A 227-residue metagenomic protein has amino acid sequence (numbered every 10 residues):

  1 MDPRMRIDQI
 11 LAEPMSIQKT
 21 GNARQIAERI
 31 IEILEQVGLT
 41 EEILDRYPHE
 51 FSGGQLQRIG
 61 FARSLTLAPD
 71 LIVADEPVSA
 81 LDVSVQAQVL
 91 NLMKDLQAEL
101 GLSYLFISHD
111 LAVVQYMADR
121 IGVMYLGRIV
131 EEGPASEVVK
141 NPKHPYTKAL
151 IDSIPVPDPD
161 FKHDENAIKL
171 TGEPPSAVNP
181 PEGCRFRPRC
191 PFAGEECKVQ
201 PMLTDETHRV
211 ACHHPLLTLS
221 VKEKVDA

Functional and structural regions predicted by a protein language model:
P3-S16: Q-loop/switch helix immediately C-terminal to the Walker
R24-E42, I151-D152: Conserved ABC ATPase "signature" region
Y47-F51, Q55: Conserved ABC ATPase signature
T66-D70: A short, proline-enriched helix->beta-strand linker immediately N-terminal to the Walker B motif in ABC-type P-loop
I72-D75: Catalytic Walker B motif of ABC-type/P-loop ATPase nucleotide-binding domains
P77, L81, V85-K162: P-loop NTP-binding/switch modules centered on Walker-like glycine-rich loops
P134-A227: Charged, flexible cofactor/metal-binding loops and thiol motifs
